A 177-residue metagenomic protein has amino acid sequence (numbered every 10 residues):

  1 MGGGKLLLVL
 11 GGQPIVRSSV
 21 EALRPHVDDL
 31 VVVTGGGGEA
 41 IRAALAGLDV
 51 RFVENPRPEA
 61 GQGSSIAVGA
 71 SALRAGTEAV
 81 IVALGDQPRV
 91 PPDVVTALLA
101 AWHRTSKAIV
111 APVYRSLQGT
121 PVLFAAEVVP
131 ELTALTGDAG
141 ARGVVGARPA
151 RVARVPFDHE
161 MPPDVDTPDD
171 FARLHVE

Functional and structural regions predicted by a protein language model:
M1-Q118, A126, R151-F157: Nucleotide and nucleotide-moiety/phosphate-recognizing core
T120-F124, P163-V165: Short glycine- and hydrophobic/aromatic-rich loop-to-beta-strand nucleating segment in the catalytic cores
P130-E177: Conserved alpha/beta core of the MobA/IspD/sugar-nucleotide pyrophosphorylase nucleotidyltransferase superfamily
